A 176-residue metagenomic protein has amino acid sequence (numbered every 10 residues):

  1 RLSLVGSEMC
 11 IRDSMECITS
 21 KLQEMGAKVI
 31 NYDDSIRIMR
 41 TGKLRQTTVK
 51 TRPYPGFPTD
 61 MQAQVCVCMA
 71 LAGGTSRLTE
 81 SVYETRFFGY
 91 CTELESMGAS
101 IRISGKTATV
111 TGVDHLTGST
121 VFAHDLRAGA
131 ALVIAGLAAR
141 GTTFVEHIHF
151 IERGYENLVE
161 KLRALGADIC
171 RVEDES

Functional and structural regions predicted by a protein language model:
R1-G6, C10-I11: Single conserved hydrophobic/aromatic residue that forms the stacking wall/gate of nucleotide- or nucleobase-binding
S7, L78-S81, F144-I148: Short acidic, hydrophobic short linear motifs in intrinsically disordered regions
E16-Y54, M97-H124, L165-S176: Self-splicing inteins and homing endonuclease
S20-Q23, P55-S76, C91-R102, T109 (+2 more regions): Proline/glycine-anchored alpha-helix kink/cap motifs
R37-M39, A70, R77-E80: Short, conserved beta-strand edge motifs with alternating hydrophobic and charged residues
T51-G56, S81-E84: Short, contiguous acidic/charged loop-to-helix segments that flank catalytic cores in large enzymes
E80-V82, R86-Y90, A108-T109: DNA polymerase processivity clamps
R153-G154: Mixed-charge, glycine-accented linear interaction segment located at domain edges/termini
